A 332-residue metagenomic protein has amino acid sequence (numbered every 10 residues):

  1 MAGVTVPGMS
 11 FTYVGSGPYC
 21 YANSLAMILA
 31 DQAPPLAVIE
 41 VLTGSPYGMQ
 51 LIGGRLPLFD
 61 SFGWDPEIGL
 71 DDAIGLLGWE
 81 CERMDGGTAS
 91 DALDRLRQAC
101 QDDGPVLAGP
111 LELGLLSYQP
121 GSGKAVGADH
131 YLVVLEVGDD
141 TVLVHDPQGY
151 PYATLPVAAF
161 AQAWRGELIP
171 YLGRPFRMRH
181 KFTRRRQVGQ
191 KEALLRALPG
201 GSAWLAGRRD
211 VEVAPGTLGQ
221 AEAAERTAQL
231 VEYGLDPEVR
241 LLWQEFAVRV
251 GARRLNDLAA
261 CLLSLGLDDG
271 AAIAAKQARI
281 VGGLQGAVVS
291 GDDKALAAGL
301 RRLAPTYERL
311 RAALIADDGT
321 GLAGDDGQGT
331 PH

Functional and structural regions predicted by a protein language model:
A2-S90, K181, Q187-P199, L241-Q244: Cysteine-nucleophile protease catalytic domains, especially the papain-like/related folds used in DUB/UBL proteases
P18, G63, A89, Q187 (+6 more regions): Intrinsic-disorder-associated interaction segments
S24, A37-V38, G69-D72, D91 (+9 more regions): Exposed alpha-helical structural elements
D31, A73, A99, A163 (+4 more regions): Residues that form generic nucleotide/phosphate-binding pockets
Q32-G53, G87-D139, H145-D146, L296-G299 (+2 more regions): Active-site-adjacent substructure of cysteine-protease-like catalytic cores
D60-E67, D94-G104, D210-V213: Short low-complexity stretches enriched in small and charged residues
D139-R249, L258-S264: Noncatalytic regulatory segments and standalone regulatory/sensor domains
W243-H332: Charged, long alpha-helical assembly modules
